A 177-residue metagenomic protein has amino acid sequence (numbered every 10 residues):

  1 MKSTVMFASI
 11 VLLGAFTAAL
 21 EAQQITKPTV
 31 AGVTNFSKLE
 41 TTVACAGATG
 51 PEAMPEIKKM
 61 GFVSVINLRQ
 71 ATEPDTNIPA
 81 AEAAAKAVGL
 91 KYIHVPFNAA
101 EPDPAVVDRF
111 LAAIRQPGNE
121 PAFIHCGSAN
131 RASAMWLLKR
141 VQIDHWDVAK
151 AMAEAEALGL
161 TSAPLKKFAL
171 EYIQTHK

Functional and structural regions predicted by a protein language model:
M1-A8: Bacterial N-terminal signal peptides that target proteins for export
A8-T17: Bacterial N-terminal signal peptides
F16, L20-A122, A134-K177: Cys-dependent protein tyrosine phosphatase-like superfamily
C126: Short cysteine clusters
A129: Substrate/cofactor-recognition hotspot
